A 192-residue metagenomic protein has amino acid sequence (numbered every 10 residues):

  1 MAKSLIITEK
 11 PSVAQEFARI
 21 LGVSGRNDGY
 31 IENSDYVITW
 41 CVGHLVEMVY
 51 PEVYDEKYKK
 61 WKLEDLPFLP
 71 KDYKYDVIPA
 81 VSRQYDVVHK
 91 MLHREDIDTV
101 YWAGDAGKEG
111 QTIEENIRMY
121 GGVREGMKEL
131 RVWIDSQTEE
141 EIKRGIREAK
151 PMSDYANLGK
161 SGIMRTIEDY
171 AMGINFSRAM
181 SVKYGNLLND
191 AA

Functional and structural regions predicted by a protein language model:
M1-K183: Intrinsically disordered, low-complexity regulatory segments
K183-A192: C-terminal helical "lid" subdomain and adjoining coupling/linker elements of P-loop NTPases
